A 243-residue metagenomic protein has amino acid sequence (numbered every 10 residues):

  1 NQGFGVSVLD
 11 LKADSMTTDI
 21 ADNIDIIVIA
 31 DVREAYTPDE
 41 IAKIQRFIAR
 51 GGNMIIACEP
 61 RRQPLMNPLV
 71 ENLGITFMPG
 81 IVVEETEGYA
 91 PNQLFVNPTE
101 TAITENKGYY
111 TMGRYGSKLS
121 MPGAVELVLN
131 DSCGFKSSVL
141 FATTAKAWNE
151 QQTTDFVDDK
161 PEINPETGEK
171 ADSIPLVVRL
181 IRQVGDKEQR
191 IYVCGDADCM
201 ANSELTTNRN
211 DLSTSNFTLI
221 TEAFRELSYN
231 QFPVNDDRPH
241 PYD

Functional and structural regions predicted by a protein language model:
N1-F232: Acidic, S/T/G-rich, low-cysteine, solvent-exposed domains in lumenal/extracellular/periplasmic regions of secretory
N235-D237: Juxtamembrane membrane-insertion context
P241-D243: C-terminal signal-anchor/stop-transfer transmembrane helix together with its immediate cytosolic, Lys/Arg-enriched
